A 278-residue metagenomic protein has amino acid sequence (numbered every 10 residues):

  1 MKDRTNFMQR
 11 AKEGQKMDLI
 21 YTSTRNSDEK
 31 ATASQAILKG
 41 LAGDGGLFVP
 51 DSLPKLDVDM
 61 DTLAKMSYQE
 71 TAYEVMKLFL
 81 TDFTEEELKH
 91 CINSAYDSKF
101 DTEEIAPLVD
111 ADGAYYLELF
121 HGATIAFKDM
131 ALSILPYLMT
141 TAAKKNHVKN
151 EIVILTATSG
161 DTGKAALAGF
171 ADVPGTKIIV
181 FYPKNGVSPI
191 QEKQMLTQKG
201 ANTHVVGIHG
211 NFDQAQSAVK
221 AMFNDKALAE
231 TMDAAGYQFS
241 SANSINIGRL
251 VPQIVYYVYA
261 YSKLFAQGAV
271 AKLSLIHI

Functional and structural regions predicted by a protein language model:
R4-K16: Short, Lys/Arg-enriched N-terminal segments with co-localized hydrophobic residues within the first ~10-30 amino acids
M17-D44: Charged, compositionally biased N-terminal leader segments and the immediate start of the first structured element
D44, D112-G113, K149-I152, V173-I178 (+2 more regions): Short coil/turn connectors at secondary-structure junctions
G46-I125, K199-A234: Small-residue-rich anion-binding loops in enzyme active sites
Y115-G169: Well-ordered mid-protein domain cores that form the structural environment of catalytic cofactors
V153-L196: Glycine-rich, mobile lid/loop segments that gate access to catalytic sites or pores
P183-F265: Small/polar-residue-rich loop-to-helix segments that shape phosphate-bearing ligand pockets
I276-I278: Conserved small/polar residues in nucleotide/adenosyl-binding loops
